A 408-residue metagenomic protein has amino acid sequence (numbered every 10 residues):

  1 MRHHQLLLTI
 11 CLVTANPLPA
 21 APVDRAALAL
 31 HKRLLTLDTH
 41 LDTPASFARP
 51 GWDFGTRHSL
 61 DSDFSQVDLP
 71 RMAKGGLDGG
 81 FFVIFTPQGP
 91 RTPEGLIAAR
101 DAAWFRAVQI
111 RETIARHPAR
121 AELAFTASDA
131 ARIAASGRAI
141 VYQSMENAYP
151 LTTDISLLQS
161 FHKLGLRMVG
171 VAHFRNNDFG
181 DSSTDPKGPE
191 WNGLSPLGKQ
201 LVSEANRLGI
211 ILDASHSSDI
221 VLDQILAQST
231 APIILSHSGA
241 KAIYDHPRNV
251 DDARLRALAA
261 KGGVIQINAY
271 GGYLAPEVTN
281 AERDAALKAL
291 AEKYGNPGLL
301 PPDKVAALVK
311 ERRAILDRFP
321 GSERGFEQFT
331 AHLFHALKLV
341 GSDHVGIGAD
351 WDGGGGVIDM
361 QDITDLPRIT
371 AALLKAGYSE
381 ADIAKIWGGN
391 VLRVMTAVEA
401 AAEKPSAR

Functional and structural regions predicted by a protein language model:
M1-R2: N-terminal secretory signal peptides that target proteins for export/translocation
Q5-P17: Bacterial N-terminal signal peptides
A20-N192, D245-R408: N-terminal hydrophobic targeting/anchoring segments and the immediately downstream early-domain regions of hydrolases
T36-T43, S217, L235-S238: Histidine-centered catalytic micro-motifs
P50, D154-L158, I220-A231: Distinct, well-ordered alpha-helical segments
E190-N206, I225-L235: Alpha-helix-loop-beta-strand connector modules within alpha/beta enzyme cores
Q200-A214, S218-Q224, R254-A260: Substrate-binding cleft of carbohydrate-active enzyme catalytic domains
D219, L226-G262: Acidic, glycine-rich loop-and-beta core segments that form the ion-binding/anion-interacting portion of active sites
